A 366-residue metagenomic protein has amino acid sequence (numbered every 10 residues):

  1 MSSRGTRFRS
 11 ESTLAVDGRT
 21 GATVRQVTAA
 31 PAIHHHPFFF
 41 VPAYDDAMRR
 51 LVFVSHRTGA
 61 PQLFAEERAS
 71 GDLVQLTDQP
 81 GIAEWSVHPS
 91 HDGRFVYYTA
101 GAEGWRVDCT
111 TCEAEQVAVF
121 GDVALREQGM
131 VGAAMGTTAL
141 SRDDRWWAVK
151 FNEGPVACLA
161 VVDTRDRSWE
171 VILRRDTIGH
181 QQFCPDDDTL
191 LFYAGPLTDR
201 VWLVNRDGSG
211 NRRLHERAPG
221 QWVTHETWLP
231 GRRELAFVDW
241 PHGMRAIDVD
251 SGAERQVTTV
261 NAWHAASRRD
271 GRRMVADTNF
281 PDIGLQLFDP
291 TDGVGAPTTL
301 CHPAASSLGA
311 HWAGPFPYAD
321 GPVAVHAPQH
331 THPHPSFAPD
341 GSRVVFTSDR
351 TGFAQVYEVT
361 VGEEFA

Functional and structural regions predicted by a protein language model:
S2-R25, K150, C158: Blade/loop signatures of beta-propeller domains
S3, V52-T58, V96-E103, V107-C109 (+9 more regions): Beta-strand C-termini and the immediately following turn/loop, strongest in propeller blades
A15-H35, E66-A83, C109-G132, V161-T177 (+4 more regions): Multi-bladed beta-propeller domains
P37-V41, A83-H88, Q128, A133-T138 (+4 more regions): Repeated scaffold domains used in trafficking and secretory/extracellular systems, primarily beta-propellers
D46-A47, H91-D92, R142-D143, P185-D187 (+3 more regions): Residue-level detector of Asp-centered blade-edge/turn motifs that repeat once per structural unit in beta-propeller
G81-S90, R94, Y98-A157, I172-L173: Asp-box/WD-like beta-propeller blade repeats and closely related beta-sheet repeat scaffolds
V131-R213: Solenoidal tandem-repeat scaffolds enriched in leucines and small polar residues
P328-A366: Blade-level signature of beta-propeller repeat domains, shared across WD40, Kelch, NHL, RCC1 and BNR/Asp-box propellers
